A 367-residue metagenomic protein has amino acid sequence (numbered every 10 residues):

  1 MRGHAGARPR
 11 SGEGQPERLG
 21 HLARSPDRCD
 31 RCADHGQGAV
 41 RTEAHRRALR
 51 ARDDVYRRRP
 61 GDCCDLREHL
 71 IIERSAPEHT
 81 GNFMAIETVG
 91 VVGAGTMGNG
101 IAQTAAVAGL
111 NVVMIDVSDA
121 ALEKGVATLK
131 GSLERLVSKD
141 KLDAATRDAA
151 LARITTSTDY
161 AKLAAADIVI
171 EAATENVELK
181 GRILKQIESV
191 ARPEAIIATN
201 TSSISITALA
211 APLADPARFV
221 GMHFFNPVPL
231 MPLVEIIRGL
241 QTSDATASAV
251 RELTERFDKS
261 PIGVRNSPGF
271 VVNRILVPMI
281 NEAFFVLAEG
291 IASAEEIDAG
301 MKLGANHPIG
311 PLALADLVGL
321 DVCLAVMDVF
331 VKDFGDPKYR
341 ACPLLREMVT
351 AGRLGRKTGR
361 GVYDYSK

Functional and structural regions predicted by a protein language model:
M1-L70: Claisen-condensing/thiolase-fold acyl-transfer catalytic domains that form or cleave C-C bonds in fatty acid
R47, A85-T88, A166, E194: Phosphate-coordination loops involved in phosphoryl transfer and adenosine-cofactor binding
L70-F83: Short, Lys/Arg-enriched N-terminal segments with co-localized hydrophobic residues within the first ~10-30 amino acids
S75, S248, E255-N266, F285-E289 (+1 more regions): NAD(P)-dependent Rossmann-like dehydrogenase/reductase catalytic/cofactor-binding core
T80-R135, K139: NAD(P)+-binding Rossmann beta1-loop-alpha1 motif at the extreme N-terminus of oxidoreductases
A120-A121, R135-I196, I204: Rossmann-like NAD(P)-binding element
I196-R265, F270-R274: Rossmann-fold dinucleotide-binding core
